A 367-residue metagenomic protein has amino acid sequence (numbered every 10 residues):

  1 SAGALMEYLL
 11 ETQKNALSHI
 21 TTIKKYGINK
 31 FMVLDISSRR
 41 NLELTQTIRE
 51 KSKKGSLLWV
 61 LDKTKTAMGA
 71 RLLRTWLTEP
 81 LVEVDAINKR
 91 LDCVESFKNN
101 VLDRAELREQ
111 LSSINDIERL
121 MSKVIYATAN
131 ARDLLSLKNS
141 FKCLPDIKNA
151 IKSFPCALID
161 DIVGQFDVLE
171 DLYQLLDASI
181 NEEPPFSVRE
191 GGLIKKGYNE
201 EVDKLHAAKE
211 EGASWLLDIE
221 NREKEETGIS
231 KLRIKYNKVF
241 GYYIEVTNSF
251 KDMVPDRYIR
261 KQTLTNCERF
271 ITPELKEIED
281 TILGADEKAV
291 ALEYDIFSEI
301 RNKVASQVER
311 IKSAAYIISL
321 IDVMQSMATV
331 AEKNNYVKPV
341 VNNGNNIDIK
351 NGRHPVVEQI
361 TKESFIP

Functional and structural regions predicted by a protein language model:
S1-S96, A105, E109-S112, D116-I125 (+2 more regions): Charged catalytic and DNA/RNA-contacting regions of genome-maintenance and nucleic-acid-processing enzymes
L17-Y26, R222-K235, S326-N351: Long, charged, glycine-rich C-terminal linkers/tails
L72, T247-T272: Metal-dependent catalytic core segments for phosphate chemistry
I87-R90, Q110, I114, A208-G212 (+4 more regions): Intracellular alpha-helical coupling/juxtamembrane segments of multi-pass membrane proteins
L172, A178-S179, F186, Y242-Y258 (+1 more regions): Cytosolic, long alpha-helical scaffolding segments
M253, A315-P367: Conserved NTPase motor "head" modules and their coupling/switch loops across ABC/AAA+ ATPases, GTPases, and GHKL ATPases
L264, E268-N302: Extended, charged coiled-coil "arm/hinge" scaffolds of SMC/Rad50-like chromosome-maintenance ATPases and other large
